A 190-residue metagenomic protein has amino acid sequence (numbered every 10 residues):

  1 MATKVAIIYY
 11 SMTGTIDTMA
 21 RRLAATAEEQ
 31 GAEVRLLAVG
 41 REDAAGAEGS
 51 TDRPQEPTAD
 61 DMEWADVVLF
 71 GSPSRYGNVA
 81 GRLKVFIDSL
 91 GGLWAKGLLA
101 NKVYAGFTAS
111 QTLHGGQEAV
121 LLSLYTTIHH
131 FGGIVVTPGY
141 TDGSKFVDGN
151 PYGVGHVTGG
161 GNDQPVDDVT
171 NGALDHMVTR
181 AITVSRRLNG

Functional and structural regions predicted by a protein language model:
M1-K96, T158-G190: N-terminal beta1-alpha1-beta2 submodule of the flavodoxin-like/Rossmannoid cofactor-binding fold
Y9, D66, S72, S110 (+3 more regions): Short, flexible coil/turn micro-motifs enriched in small/turn-prone residues
Y9-Y10, Y76, F86, Y104-F107 (+2 more regions): Aromatic side chains
T15, S72, N78, G116-Q117 (+4 more regions): Gly/Ser/Thr-rich helix-start
V39-A44, G132-N162: Mobile beta-alpha loop/short-helix "lid" or hinge segments that flank ligand
K96, E118, L124, V154-G155: Short, charged/polar low-complexity linear motifs in solvent-exposed/disordered segments
G97-K102: Short, flexible active-site-proximal loops enriched in glycine and acidic residues
V103-V147: Short, glycine-/small-residue-rich phosphate/pyrophosphate-handling segment
